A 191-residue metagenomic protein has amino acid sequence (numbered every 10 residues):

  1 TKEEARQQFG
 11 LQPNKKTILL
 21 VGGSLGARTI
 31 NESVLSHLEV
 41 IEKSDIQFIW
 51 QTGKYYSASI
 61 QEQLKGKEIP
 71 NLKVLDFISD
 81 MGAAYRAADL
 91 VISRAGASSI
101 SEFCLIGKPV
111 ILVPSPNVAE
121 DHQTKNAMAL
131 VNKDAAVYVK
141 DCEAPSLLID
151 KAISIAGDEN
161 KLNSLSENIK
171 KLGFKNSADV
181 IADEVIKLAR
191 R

Functional and structural regions predicted by a protein language model:
T1, F9, D134, E159-N160 (+2 more regions): A general structural signal marking secondary-structure boundaries and capping sites
K2-Q7, L11-S93, Q123-A127, N132 (+1 more regions): Donor-nucleotide binding loops and adjacent catalytic segments primarily of GT-B fold Leloir glycosyltransferases
Q7, K161-K175: A short, well-ordered alpha-helix in the C-terminal region of glycosyltransferases
S24-G26, Y55, S115-A119, K170-K171: Short histidine/acidic/glycine/proline-rich micro-motifs that form metal- and phosphate-coordinating active-site loops
M81-Q123: A donor-sugar binding/catalytic signature common to diverse glycosyltransferases and related nucleotide-sugar
V137-E143, S154-E159: Conserved acidic donor-binding segment of nucleotide-sugar-dependent glycosyltransferases
A152-I153, K161-S164, L188-R190: Catalytic machinery of carbohydrate-active enzymes, primarily nucleotide-sugar-dependent glycosyltransferases
F174-R191: C-terminal alpha-helical cap of glycosyltransferases
